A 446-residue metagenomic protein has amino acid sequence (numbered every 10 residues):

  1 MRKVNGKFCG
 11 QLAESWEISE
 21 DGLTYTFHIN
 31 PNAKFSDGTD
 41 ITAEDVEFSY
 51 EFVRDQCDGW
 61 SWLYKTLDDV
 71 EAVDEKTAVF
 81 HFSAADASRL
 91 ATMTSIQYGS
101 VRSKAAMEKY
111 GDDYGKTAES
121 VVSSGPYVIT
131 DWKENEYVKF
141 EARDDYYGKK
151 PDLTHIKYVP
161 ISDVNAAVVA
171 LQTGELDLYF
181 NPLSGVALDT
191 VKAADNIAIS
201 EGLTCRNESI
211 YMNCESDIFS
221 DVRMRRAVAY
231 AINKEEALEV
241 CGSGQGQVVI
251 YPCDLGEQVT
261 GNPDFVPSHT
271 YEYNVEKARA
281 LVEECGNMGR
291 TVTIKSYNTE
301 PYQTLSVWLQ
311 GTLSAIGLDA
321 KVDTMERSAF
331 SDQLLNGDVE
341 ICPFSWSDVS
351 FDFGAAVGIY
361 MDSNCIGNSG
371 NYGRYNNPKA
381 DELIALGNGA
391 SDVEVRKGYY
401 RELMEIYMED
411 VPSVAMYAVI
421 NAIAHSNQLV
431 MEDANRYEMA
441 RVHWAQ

Functional and structural regions predicted by a protein language model:
M1-E20, E51, V122-S123: N-terminal lobe/hinge region of extracytoplasmic solute-binding protein
K3-K7, I96-K150, H155, E276: Gly/Pro-rich hinge or "lid" segments in bacterial periplasmic/extracellular proteins
E17, D21, W62-M107: Surface-exposed binding/hinge segments that line and control ligand-binding clefts or catalytic entry sites
N30, R143-D189, D319: Ligand-site clamp/hinge motif
E134, R279-D348, N421: Ligand/substrate-recognition segments at binding pockets and active sites
E215, F219-Q258, T304-L305, Y407-A415: Periplasmic-binding protein-like
Q247-L281, P301-Y302: Structural transition elements
K321-F330, G358-N427, Q446: Extracytoplasmic/peripheral linker and loop segments enriched in polar/acidic and small residues with frequent Thr/Pro
